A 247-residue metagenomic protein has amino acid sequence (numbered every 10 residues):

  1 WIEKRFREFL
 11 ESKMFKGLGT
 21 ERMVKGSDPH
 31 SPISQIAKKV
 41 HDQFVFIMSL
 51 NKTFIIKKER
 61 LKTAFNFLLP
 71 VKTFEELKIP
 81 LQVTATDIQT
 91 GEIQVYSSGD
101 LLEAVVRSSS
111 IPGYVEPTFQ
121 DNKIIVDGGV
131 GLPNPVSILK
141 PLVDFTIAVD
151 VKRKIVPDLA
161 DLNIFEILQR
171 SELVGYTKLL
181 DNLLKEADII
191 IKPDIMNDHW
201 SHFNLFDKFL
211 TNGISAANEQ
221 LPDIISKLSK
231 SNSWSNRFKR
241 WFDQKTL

Functional and structural regions predicted by a protein language model:
W1-L247: Patatin-like phospholipase
